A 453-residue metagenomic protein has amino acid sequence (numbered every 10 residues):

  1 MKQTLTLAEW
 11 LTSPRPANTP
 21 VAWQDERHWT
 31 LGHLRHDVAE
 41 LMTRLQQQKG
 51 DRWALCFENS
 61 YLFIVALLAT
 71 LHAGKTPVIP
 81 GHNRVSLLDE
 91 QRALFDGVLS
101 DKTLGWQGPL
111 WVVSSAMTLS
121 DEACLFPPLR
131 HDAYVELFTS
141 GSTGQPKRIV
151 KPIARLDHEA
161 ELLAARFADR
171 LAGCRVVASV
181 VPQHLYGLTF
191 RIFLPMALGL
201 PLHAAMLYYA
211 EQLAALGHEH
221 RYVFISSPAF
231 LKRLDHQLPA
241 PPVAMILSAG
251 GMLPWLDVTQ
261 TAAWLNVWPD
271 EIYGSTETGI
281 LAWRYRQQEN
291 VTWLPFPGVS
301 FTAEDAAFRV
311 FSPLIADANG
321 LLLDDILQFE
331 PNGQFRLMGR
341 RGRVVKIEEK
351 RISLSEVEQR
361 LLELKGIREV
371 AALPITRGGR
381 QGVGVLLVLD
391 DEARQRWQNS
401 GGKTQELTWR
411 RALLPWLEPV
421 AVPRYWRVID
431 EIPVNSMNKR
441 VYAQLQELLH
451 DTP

Functional and structural regions predicted by a protein language model:
L5, E9-A17, S115-F138, H158 (+1 more regions): Conserved pre-ATP/AMP-binding loop-to-beta segment of ANL
A8-E9, A17-Q47, K151-A154: Conserved AMP-binding/adenylate-forming core of the ANL superfamily
T30-L31, Y134-E161: Conserved AMP-binding A3 loop
T43-N83, C174-P182: Conserved AMP-binding/adenylate-forming
A93-T103, V150-R166, L171-R233, M245 (+1 more regions): AMP-binding/adenylate-forming
D235-E289: Gly/Ser/Thr-rich phosphate-binding loop
Q334-L362, V388-K403, E418-Y425: Adenylate-forming
V345, L373, L386, W409-P453: Conserved C-terminal "lid"/linker of ANL adenylate-forming enzymes
